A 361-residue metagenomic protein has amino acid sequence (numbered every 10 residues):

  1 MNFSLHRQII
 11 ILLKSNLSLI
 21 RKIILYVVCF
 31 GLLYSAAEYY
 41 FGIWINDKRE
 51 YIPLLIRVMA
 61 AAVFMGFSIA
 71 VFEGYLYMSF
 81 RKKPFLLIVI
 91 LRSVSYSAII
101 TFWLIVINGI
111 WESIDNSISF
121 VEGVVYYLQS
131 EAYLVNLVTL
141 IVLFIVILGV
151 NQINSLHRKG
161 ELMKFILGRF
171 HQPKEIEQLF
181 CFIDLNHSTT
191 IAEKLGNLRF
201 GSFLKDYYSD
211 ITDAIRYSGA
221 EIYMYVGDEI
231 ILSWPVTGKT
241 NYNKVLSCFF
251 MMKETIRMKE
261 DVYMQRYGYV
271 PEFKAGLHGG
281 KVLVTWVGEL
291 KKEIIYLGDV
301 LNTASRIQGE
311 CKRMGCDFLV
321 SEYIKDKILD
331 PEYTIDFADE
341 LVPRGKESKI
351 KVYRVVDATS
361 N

Functional and structural regions predicted by a protein language model:
M1-V58: Membrane-anchoring hydrophobic segments
L5, D115-I176: Regulatory cytosolic signal-relay segments
N16, A36-R49, M59-L87, F102 (+1 more regions): Juxtamembrane segments at transmembrane-helix boundaries in multi-pass signal-transduction membrane proteins
N46-A60, V89, E122-V135: Membrane-interface segments at the starts/ends of alpha-helical transmembrane spans
S68-Y77, F85-E131: Hydrophobic transmembrane alpha-helices
P173-S247: Catalytic NTP-binding/metal-coordinating core of nucleotidyl cyclase/transferase enzymes
S218-K244, E260-D299: Catalytic core of nucleotidyl cyclases, primarily class III adenylyl/guanylyl cyclases
R313-N361: Cytosolic regulatory/linker segments at or just downstream of nucleotide-handling modules in signal-transduction
